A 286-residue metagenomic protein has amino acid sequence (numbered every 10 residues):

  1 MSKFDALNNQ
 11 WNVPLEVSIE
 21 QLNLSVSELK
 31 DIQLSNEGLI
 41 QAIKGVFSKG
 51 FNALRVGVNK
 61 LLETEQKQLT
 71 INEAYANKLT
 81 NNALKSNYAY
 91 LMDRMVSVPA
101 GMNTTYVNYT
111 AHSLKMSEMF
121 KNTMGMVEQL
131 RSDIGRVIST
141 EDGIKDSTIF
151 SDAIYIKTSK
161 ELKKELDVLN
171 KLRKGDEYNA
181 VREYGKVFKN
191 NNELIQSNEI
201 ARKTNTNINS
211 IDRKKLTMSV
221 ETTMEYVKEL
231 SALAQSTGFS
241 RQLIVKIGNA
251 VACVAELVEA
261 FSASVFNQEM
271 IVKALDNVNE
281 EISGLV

Functional and structural regions predicted by a protein language model:
M1-V107, S113, S117-F120, I134: Leu/Val/Ala/Ile-rich N-terminal alpha-helices, chiefly Sec-type signal peptides and the beginnings
E73-V286: Long, low-complexity or tandemly repetitive, helically biased scaffold regions used for multimeric assembly/adhesion
